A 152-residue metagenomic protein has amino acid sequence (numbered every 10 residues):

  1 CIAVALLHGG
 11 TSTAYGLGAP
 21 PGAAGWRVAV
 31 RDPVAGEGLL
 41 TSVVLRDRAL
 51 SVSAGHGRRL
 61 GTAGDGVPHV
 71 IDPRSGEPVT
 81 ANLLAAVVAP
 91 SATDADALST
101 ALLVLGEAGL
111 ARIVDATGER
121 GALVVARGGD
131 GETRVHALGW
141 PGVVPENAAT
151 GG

Functional and structural regions predicted by a protein language model:
C1-G152: Mature catalytic core of soluble alpha/beta enzymes
